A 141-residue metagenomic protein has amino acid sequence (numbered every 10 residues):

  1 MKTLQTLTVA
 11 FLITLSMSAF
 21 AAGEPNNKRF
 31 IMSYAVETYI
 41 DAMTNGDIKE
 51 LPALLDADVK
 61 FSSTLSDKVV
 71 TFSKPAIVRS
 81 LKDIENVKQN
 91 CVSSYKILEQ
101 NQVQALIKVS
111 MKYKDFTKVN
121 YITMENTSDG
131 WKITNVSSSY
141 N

Functional and structural regions predicted by a protein language model:
T3-Q5, L12, S18-I48: Short, low-complexity N-terminal intrinsically disordered segments enriched in polar/charged residues
N26-R29, F72-F116: Surface-exposed, charged secondary-structure patches
D47-D58: Short, well-ordered alpha-helical segments enriched in acidic and aromatic residues
L55, M111-Y113, S137: Short beta-strand segments enriched in hydrophobic/aromatic residues within well-folded beta-rich domains
K60-V70, I84: A short gly/proline-enriched turn/hairpin at secondary-structure junctions
T117-N141: Short beta-strand edge/turn micro-motifs at domain boundaries
